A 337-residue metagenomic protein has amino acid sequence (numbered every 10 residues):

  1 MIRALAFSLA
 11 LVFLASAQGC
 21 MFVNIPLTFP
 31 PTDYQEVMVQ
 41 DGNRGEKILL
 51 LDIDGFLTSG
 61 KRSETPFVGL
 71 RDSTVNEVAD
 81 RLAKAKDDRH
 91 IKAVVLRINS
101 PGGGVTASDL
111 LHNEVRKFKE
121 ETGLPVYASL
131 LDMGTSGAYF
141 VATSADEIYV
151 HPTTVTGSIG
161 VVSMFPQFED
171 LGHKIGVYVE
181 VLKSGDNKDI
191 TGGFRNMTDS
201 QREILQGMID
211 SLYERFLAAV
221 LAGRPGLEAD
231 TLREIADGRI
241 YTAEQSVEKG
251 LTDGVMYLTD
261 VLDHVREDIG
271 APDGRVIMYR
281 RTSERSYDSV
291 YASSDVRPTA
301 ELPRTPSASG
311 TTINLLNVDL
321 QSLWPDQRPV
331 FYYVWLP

Functional and structural regions predicted by a protein language model:
I2-L9, F13-G134, A145-H151, V162-P337: N-terminal organellar transit peptides
T135-S136, V155-I159: Short gly/pro/ser/thr-enriched loop/turn and capping motifs at secondary-structure boundaries
